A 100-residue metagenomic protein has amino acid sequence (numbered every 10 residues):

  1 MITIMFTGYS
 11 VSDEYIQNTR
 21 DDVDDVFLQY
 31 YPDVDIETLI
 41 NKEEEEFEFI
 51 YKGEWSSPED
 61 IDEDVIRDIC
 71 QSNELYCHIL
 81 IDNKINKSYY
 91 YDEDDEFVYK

Functional and structural regions predicted by a protein language model:
M1-D22: Short, extreme N-terminal segment that most often corresponds to the first beta-strand
I2, F6, D35, E74 (+1 more regions): Residue-level signal for functionally critical sites in structured catalytic/ligand-binding pockets
I4, P32-E45: Short edge beta-strands and adjacent turn/loop segments
I16, E37, I79-L80: Generic marker of "main functional regions" within proteins
Y30, E43-K100: Charged interaction segments
